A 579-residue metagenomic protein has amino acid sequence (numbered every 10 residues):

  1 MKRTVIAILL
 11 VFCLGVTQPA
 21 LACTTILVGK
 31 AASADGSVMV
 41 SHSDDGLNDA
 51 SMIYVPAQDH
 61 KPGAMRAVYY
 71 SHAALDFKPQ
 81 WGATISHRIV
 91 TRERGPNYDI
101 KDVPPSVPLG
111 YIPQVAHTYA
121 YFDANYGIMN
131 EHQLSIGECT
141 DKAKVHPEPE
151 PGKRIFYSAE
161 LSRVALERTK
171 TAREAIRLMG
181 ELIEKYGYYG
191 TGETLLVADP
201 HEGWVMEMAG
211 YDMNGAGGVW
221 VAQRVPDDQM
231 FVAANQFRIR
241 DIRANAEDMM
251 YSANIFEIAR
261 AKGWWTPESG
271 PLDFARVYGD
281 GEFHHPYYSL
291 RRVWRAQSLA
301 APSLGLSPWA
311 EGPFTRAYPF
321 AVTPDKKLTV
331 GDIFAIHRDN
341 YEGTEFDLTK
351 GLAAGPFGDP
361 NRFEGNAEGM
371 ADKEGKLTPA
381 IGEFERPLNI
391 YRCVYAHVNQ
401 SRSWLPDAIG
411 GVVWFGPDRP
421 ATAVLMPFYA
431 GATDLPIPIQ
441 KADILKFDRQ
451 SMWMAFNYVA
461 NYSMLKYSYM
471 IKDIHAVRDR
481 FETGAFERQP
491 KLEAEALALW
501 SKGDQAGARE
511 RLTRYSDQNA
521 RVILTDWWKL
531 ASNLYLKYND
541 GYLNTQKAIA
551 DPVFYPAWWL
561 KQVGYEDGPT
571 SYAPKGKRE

Functional and structural regions predicted by a protein language model:
M1-T4: Positively charged n-region of N-terminal signal peptides that target proteins for export
I6-T17: Bacterial N-terminal signal peptides
C23-Y157, L178-L328: A contiguous strand-loop segment
E148-G152, E160-T169: Second-shell loop/turn segments in exported
N254, I258-V412: Glycine-rich, aromatic-lined ligand/substrate-binding cores of catalytic and carbohydrate-binding domains
R362-W500: Substrate-recognition/cap regions that form aromatic- and gly/pro-loop-enriched pockets for small-molecule ligands
R478-E579: Histidine-centered catalytic/metal-binding microenvironments
